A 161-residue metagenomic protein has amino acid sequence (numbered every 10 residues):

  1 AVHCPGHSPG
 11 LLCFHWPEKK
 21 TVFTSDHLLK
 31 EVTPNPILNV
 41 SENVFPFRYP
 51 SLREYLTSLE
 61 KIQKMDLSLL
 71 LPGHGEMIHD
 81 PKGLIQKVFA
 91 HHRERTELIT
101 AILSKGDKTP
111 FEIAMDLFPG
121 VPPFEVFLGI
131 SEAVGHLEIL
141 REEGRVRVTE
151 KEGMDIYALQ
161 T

Functional and structural regions predicted by a protein language model:
A1-T96: Metallo-beta-lactamase
E97-T161: C-terminal regulatory/interaction regions
